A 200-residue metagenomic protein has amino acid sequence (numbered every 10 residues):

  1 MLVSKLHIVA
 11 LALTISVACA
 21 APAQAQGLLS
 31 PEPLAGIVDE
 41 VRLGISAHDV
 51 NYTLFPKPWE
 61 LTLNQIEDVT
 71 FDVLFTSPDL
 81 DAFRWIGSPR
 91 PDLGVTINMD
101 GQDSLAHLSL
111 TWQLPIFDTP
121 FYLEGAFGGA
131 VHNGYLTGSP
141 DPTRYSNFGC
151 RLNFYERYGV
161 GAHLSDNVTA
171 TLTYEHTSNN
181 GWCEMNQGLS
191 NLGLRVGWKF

Functional and structural regions predicted by a protein language model:
Q26-V38, S77-P89, P115-L123, N167: Short loop/turn motifs that connect adjacent beta-strands in outer-membrane beta-barrel proteins
D39-L43, G87-L93, F121-F127, V168-L172 (+1 more regions): Transmembrane beta-strands of outer-membrane beta-barrel proteins
L43-D49, F55, S88-M99, Y174-S178: Transmembrane beta-strand segments that form the barrel wall of outer-membrane beta-barrel proteins
H48-L54, E124-G161: Outer-membrane beta-barrel translocator/channel fold
P56-W59, G94-T96, P142-S146, N179-C183: Extracellular loop and loop/strand-boundary signature of outer-membrane beta-barrel proteins
L63, V95-A106, F117-T119, G181-Q187: Solvent-exposed loop/turn segments connecting transmembrane beta-strands in outer-membrane beta-barrel proteins
V69, G188-F200: Outer-membrane beta-barrel "beta-signal"
V73-S77, I97, W112-L114, A162 (+1 more regions): Residue-level signature of outer-membrane beta-barrel architecture
